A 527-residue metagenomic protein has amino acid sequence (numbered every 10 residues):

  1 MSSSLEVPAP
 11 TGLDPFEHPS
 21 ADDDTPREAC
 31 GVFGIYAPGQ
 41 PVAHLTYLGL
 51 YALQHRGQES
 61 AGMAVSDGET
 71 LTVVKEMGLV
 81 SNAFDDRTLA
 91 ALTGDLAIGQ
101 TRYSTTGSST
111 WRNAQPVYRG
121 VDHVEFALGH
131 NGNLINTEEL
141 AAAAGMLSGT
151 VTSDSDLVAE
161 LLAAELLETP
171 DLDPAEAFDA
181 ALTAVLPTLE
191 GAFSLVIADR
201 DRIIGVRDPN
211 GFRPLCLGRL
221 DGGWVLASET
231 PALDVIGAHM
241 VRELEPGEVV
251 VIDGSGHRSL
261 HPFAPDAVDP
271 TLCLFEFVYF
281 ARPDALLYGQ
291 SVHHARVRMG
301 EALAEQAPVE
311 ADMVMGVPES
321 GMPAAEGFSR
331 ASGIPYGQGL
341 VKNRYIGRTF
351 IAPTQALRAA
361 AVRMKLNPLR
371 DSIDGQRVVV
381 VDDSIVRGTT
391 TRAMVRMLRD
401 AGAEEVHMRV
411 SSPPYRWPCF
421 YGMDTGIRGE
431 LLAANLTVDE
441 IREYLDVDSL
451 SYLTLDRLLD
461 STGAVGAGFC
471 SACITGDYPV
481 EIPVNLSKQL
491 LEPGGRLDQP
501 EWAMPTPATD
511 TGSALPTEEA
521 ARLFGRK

Functional and structural regions predicted by a protein language model:
S2-P246, V251-A311, V317, E405: Conserved short alpha-helical segments that host acidic/polar catalytic motifs at enzyme active sites
V42, T105-T106, N136, I204 (+8 more regions): Flexible loop/turn segments at secondary-structure boundaries
S66, G129, A198, V206-R207 (+12 more regions): Generic beta-strand/beta-sheet core signal
F84, D156-L161, Y336-G347, Y444-T462: A conserved beta-strand->alpha-helix junction
E168, Q306-D312, R330-G337, S372-D374 (+1 more regions): Secondary-structure transition/capping motifs at alpha-helix termini and the adjoining loop/turn into the next element
A184, A232, H239, G247-E248 (+4 more regions): Phosphate/diphosphate-binding loops
L186, D201-R202, G237-E243, R396-K527: PRPP-dependent phosphoribosyltransferase catalytic core
G333-V379, T389, R416-G426: Short, glycine/charge-rich flexible loops or terminal/linker lids adjacent to PRPP-binding catalytic cores
